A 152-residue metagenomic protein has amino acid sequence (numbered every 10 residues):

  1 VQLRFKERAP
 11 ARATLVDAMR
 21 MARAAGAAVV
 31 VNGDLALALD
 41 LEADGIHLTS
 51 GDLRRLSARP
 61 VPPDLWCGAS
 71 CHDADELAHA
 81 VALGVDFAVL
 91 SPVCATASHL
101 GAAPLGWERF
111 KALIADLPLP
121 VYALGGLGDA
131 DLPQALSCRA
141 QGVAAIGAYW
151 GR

Functional and structural regions predicted by a protein language model:
V1, A38, A80, A88 (+2 more regions): Conserved, mostly hydrophobic/aromatic
V1-R8: A short beta-strand-loop structural module common to alpha/beta enzyme folds
Q2, V30, H47, G68 (+2 more regions): Conserved beta-strand positions in the central sheet of alpha/beta enzyme cores
R12-G33, S50-L53, S57-D73, A103-G128: Alpha-helix-loop-beta-strand connector modules within alpha/beta enzyme cores
L37-D44, L56-P63, A78-L83: Short loop/helix-cap segments at secondary-structure boundaries that form the rim of catalytic
L41, L83, D116, S137-R139: Structural motif
T49-R59, F87-G101, G126-R152: Glycine-rich phosphate-binding active-site loops on the catalytic face of alpha/beta enzymes
C67-A97: Histidine/lysine/aspartate-rich catalytic loop segments that bind and position anionic ligands
